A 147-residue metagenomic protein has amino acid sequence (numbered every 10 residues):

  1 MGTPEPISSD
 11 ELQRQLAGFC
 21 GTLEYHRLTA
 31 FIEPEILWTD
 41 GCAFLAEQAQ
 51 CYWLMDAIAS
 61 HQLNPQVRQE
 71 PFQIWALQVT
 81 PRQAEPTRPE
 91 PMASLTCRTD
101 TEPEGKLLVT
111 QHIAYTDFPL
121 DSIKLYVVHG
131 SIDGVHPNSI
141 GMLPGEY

Functional and structural regions predicted by a protein language model:
M1-L108: N-terminal "domain-start" segment
T101-Y147: Short, compact, well-ordered microdomains
